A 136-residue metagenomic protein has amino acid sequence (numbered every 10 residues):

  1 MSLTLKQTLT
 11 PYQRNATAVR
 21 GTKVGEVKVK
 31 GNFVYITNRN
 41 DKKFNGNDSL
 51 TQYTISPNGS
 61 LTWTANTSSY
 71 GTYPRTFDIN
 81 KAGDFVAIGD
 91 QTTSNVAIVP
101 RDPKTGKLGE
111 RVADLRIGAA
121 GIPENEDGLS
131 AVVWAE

Functional and structural regions predicted by a protein language model:
M1-E136: Feature marking well-ordered beta-strand scaffolds used for ligand recognition
